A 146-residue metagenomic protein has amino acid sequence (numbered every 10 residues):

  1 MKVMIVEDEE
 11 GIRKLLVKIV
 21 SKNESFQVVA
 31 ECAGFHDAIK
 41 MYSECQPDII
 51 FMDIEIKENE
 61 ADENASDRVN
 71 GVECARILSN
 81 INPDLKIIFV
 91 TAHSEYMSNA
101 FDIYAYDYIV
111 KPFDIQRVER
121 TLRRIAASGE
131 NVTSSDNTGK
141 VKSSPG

Functional and structural regions predicted by a protein language model:
M1-V3: Extreme N-terminal starter segment of soluble prokaryotic enzymes
I5, E31, F89-V90: Conserved SAM-binding loop
E7, V17-I19, C74-L78: A short alpha-helix capping/helix-coil boundary motif
E9-H36: Two-component/phosphorelay signaling modules centered on CheY-like receiver
I39-M41, C45, I49-T133: CheY-like receiver
N137-G146: C-terminal output/effector regions of signal-responsive regulators
